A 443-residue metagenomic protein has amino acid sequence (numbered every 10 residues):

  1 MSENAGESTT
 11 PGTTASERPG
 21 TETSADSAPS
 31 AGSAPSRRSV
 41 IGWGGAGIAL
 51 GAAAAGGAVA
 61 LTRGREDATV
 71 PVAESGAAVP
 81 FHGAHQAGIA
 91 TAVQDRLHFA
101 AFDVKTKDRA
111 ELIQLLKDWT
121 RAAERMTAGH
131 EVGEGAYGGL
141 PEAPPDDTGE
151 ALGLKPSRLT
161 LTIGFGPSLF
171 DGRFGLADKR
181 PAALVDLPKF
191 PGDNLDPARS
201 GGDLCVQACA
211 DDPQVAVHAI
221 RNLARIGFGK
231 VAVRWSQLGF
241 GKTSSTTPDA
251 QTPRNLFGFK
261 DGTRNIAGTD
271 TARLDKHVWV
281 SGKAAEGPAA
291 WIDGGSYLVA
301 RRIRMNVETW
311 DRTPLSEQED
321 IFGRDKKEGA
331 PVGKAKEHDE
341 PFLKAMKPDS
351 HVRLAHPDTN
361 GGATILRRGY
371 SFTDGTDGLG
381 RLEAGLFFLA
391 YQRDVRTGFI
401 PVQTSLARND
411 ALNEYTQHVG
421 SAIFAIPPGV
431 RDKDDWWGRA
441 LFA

Functional and structural regions predicted by a protein language model:
M1-P35: N-terminal secretory signal peptides
E3, S39-A60, G64-A443: Long, histidine/aromatic-enriched segments associated with O2/redox biology
